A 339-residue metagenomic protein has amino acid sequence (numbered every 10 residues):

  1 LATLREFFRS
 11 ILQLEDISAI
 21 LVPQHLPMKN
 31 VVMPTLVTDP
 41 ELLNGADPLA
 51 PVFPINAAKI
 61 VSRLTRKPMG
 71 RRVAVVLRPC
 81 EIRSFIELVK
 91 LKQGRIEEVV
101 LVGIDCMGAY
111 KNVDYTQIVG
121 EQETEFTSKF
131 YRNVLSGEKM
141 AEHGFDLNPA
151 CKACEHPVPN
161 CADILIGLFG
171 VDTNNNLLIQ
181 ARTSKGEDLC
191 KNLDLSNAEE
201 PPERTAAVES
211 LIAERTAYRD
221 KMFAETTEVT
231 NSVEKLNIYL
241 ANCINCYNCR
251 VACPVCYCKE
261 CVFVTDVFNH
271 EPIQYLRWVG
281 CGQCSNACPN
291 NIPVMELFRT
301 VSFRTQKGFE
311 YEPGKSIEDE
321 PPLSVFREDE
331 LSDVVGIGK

Functional and structural regions predicted by a protein language model:
L1, G144-L147, P159, D172 (+5 more regions): Active-site-proximal structural scaffolding
L1-L236: Iron-sulfur-associated redox domains of electron-transfer enzymes in respiratory and anaerobic energy metabolism
A74, M140-H143, N242, N286 (+1 more regions): Generic alpha-helical structural element
Y218-A241, Y247-K339: Ferredoxin-type iron-sulfur electron-transfer modules in oxidoreductases and energy-metabolism complexes
